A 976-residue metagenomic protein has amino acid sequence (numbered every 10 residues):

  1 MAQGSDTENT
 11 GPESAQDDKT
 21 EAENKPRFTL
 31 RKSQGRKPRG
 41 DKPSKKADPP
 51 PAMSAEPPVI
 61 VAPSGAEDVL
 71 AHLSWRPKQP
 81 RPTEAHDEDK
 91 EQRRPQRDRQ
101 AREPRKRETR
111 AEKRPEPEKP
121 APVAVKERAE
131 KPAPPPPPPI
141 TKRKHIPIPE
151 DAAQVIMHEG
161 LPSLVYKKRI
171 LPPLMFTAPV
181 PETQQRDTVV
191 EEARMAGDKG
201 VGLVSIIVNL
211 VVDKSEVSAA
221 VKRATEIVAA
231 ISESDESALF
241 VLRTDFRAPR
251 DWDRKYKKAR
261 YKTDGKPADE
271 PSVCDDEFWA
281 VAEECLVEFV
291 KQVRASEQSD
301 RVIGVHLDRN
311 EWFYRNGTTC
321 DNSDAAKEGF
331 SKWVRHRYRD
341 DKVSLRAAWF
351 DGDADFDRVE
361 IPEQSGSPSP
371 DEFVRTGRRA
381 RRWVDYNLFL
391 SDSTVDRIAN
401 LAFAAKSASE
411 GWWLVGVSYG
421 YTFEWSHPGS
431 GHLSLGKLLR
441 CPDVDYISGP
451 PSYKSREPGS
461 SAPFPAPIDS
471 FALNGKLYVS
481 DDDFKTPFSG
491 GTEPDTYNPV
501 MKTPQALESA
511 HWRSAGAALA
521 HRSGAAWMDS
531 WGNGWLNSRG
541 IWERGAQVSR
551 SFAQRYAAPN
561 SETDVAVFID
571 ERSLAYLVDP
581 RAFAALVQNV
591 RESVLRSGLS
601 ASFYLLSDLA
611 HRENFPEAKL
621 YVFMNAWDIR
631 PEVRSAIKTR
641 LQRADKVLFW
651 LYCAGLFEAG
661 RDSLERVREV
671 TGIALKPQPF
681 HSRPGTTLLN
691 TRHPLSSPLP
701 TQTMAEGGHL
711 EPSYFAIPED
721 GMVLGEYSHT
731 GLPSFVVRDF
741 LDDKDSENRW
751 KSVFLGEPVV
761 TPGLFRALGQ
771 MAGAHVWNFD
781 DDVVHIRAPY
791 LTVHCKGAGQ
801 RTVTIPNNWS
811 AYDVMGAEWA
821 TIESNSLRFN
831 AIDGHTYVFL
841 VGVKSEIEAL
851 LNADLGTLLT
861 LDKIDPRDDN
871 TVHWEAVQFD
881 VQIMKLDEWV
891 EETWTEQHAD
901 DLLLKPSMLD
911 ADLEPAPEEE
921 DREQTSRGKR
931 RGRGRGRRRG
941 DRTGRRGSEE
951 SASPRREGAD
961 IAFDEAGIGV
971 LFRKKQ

Functional and structural regions predicted by a protein language model:
M1-P138, E848-Q976: Intrinsically disordered, low-complexity mixed-charge segments
P137-A196, R555: N-terminal carbohydrate-binding accessory modules
A152-H158, A515, E543-A618, I673 (+3 more regions): Aromatic-Pro/Gly-enriched surface loop or interdomain linker that acts as a lid/target-recognition segment
P172-T183, S205-A220, G265-E284, R378-D396 (+7 more regions): The substrate-binding groove and active-site-proximal loops of carbohydrate-active enzymes, especially glycoside
T188-D264, V290-V293, L401-A408, D628: Aromatic-lined substrate-binding rim segments of carbohydrate-active enzymes
R254-V444, P450-Y453, S461, P467: Polysaccharide-binding and catalytic clefts of secreted carbohydrate-active enzymes
G411, G416-N589, P677-Y714, L724-S728 (+4 more regions): Hydrophobic targeting/anchoring helices
L507-E508, M624-L851: A conserved amphipathic helix/loop scaffold that creates a polar/acidic microenvironment used either to coordinate
